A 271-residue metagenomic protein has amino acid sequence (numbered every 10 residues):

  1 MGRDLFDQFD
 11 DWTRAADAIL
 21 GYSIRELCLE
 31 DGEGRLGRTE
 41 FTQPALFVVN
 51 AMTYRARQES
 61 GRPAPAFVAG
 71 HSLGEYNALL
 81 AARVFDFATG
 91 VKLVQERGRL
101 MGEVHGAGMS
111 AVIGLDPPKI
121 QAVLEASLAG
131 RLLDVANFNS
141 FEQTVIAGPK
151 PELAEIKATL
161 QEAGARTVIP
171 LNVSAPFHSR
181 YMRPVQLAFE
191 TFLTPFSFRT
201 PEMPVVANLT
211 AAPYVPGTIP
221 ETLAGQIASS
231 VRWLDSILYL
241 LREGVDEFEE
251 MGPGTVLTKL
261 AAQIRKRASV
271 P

Functional and structural regions predicted by a protein language model:
M1-Q121, E125, T167, L171 (+1 more regions): FabD-like malonyl-/acyl-CoA
A18-I24, G32, R55, A82-A228: Alpha/beta catalytic cores of group-transfer enzymes, especially the acyltransferase/condensing modules of polyketide
A45-M52, G225-W233: A short, flexible low-complexity segment enriched in Lys/Arg and Gly/Pro that occurs in N-terminal basic tails
Q58, Q161, L241-G244: Non-catalytic positions within long, well-ordered alpha-helices that form the structural scaffold/packing of enzyme
S72, S197, G244: Conserved functional loop/turn residues at catalytic and ligand-binding sites
S229-V245: A short, acidic, amphipathic alpha-helical segment used as a generic capping/interface helix at domain edges
